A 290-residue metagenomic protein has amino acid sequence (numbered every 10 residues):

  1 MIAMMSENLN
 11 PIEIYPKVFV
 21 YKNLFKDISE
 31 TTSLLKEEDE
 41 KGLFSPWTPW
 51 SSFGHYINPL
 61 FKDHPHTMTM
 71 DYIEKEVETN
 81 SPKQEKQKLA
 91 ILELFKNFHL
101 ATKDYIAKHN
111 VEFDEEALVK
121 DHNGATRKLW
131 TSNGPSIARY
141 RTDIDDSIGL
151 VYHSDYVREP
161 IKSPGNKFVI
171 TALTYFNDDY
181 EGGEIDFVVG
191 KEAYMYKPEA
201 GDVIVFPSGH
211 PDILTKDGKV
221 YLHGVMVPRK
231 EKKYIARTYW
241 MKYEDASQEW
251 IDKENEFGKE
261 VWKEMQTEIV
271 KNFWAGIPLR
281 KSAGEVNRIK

Functional and structural regions predicted by a protein language model:
M1-V205, G209-K290: Fe(II)/2-oxoglutarate oxygenase catalytic core
